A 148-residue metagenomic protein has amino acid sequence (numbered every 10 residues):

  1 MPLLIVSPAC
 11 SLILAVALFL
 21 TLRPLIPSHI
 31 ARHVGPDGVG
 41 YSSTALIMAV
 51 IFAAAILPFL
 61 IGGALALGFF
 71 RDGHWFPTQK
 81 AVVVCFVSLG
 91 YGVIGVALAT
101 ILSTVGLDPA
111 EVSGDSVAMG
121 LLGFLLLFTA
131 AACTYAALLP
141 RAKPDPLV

Functional and structural regions predicted by a protein language model:
M1-H29, D37-V148: Active-site bordering "gate/hinge" segments that shape substrate access to catalytic or cofactor-binding pockets
